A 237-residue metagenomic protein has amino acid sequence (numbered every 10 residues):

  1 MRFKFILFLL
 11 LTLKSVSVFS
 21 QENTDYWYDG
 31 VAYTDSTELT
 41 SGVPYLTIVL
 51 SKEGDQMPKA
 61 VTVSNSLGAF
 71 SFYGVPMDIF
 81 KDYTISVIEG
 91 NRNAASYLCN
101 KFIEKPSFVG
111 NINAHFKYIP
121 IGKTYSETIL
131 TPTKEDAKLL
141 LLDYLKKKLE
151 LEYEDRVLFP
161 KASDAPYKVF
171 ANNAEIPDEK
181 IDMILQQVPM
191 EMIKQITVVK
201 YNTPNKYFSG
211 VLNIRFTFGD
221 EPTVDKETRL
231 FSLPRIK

Functional and structural regions predicted by a protein language model:
T37-E53: Short, ordered, surface-exposed loop/turn motifs in non-cytosolic proteins
G54-M57, D78-F108: A short, solvent-exposed loop/turn motif at the edges and junctions of modular extracellular/periplasmic domains
D55-A69: Short, acidic Ser/Thr/Gly-rich low-complexity loop/linker segments typical of extracellular and cell-surface proteins
N65-P76, M183-I184: Short, surface-exposed beta-strand/beta-hairpin micro-motifs centered on an aromatic residue
N100-P132, L212-F218: Extracellular beta-sheet/turn segments enriched in Thr/Pro/Gly and aliphatic residues
T131, D143, Y207-I236: N-terminal periplasmic accessory domains that precede and gate Gram-negative outer-membrane beta-barrel machines
E135-A174, P204-R215: Extracytoplasmic beta-strand/coil segments of soluble accessory domains associated with Gram-negative outer-membrane
D155-V199, D225-I236: Periplasmic plug
